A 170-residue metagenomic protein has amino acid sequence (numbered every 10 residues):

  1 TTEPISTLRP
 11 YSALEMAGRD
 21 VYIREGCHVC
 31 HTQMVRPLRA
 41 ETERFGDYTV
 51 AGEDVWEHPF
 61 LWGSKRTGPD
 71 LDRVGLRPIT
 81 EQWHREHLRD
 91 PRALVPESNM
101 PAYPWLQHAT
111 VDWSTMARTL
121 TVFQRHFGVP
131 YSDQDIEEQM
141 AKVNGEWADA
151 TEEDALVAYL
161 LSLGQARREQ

Functional and structural regions predicted by a protein language model:
T1-I23, P37-T42, G145-E146, Q170: Electrostatic cytochrome c docking/interface patches
T1-Y11, H126-D135, V157-Q170: Post-cleavage N-terminal segment of exported redox proteins
P10-Q33, D47-V50, L156: Sequence/structural segment immediately N-terminal to covalent heme-attachment motifs in c-type and related
I23-C27, T32, L76-I79, R89-A93 (+2 more regions): Sec-exported extracytoplasmic/periplasmic mature domains
V29, P37, R73: Active-site micro-motifs of SAM-dependent methyltransferase domains
C30, E97-A102, R167-Q170: Surface-exposed patches in mature extracellular/periplasmic domains of secreted proteins
V35-L38, H108: Surface-exposed, flexible loop/turn segments at secondary-structure boundaries
E43-E153: Electron-transfer interface patches adjacent to heme c in soluble/periplasmic c-type cytochromes and di-/multiheme
